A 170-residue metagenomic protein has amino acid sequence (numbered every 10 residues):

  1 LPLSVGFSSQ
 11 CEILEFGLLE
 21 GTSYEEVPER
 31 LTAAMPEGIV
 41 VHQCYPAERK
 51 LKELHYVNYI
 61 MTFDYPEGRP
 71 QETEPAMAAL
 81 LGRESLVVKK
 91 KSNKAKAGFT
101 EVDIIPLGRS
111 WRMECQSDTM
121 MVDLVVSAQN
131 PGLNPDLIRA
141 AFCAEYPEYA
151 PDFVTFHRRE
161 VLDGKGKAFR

Functional and structural regions predicted by a protein language model:
L1-G17, A47-L51: Short, charge-patterned binding micro-sites
E12-F16, H55-Y65: Short glycine-/aliphatic-rich beta-strand segments at the starts of folded cytosolic domains
L19-Y24, P66-R69: Helix N-cap motif at beta-to-alpha junctions
Y24-M35, E72-E84, I138-A141: Short amphipathic alpha-helices in soluble, non-transmembrane regions that often serve as interface/regulatory elements
V40-P46: Acidic, low-complexity central loop/insert segments
R49-E53, R112-C115: Short, conserved, surface-exposed binding loops centered on an aromatic residue
D64-P70, Q129-P131: Short, surface-exposed ligand-recognition loops at beta-strand->loop->(often short) alpha-helix junctions that present
R83-R170: Core RNA-modification/binding signature centered on pseudouridine synthases
